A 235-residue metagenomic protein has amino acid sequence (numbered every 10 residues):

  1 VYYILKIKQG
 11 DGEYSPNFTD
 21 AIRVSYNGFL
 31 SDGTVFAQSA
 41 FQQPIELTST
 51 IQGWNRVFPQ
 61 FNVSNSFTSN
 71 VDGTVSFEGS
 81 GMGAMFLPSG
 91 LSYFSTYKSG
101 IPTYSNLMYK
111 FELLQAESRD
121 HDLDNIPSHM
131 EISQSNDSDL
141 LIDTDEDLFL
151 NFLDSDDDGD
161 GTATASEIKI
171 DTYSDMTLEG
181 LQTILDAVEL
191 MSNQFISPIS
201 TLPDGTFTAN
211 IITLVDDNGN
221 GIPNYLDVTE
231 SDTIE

Functional and structural regions predicted by a protein language model:
V1-R23, T233-E235: Acidic/polar, low-complexity intrinsically disordered N-terminal segments immediately downstream of a Sec signal
K6-Q9, L30-Y109, L123: A beta-strand/beta-hairpin structural motif
E13-F18, K98-T103, L140-D143, T213-D216: Short consensus segments that form the blades of beta-propeller domains, in both extracellular/periplasmic
F18-T34: Conserved SET/PR-domain catalytic core that frames the SAM/AdoMet-binding pocket
I22-V24, G83, L107, G161: Short beta-strand segments enriched for Tyr within beta-sheet-rich domains, predominantly fibronectin type III
K110-A116: Compact mixed alphabeta submodule
A116-E235: Extracellular calcium-associated, cysteine-rich motifs in secreted modular proteins
